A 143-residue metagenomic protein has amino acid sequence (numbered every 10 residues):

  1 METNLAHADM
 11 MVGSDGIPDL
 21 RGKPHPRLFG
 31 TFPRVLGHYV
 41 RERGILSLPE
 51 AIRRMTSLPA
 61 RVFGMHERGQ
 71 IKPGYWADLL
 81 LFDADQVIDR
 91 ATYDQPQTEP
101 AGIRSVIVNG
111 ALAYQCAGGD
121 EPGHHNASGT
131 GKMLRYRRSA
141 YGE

Functional and structural regions predicted by a protein language model:
M1-E143: Active-site microenvironment of metallo-dependent hydrolases
